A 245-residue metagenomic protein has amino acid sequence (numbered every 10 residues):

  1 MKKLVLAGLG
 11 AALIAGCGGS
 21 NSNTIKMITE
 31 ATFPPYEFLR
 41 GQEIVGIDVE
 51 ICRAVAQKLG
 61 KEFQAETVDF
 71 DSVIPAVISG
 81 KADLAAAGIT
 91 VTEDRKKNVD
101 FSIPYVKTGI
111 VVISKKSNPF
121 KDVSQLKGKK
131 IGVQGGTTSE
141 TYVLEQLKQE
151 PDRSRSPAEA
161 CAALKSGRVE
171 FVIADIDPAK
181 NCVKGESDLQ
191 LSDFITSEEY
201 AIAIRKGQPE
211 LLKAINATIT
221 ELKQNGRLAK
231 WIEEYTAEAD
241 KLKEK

Functional and structural regions predicted by a protein language model:
I14-G16: C-terminal motif of bacterial Sec signal peptides marking the signal peptidase cleavage site
G19, T138-R155, S187-F194, T220-K245: Ligand-binding clefts/hinges and TM-proximal coupling segments of bilobed small-molecule sensing domains
S22-G88: Extracytoplasmic small-molecule ligand-binding "clamshell" domains of the periplasmic binding protein/Venus flytrap
A31, V106-S114, I176, K180-T220 (+1 more regions): Periplasmic-binding protein-like
V49-K58, F120, S124, K130 (+2 more regions): Extended ligand-binding regions for polar small-molecule ligands
G60-E62, I78-A87, K129-K130, K165-D175 (+1 more regions): Alpha-to-beta junction loops
K61, A65, I89-V91, I103-P151: A conserved helix-loop-strand patch within extracytoplasmic ligand-binding domains of the periplasmic binding
Q64-P75, N118, G135-T138, D152-S166 (+1 more regions): Short helix-initiation/N-cap motifs at beta->coil->alpha
